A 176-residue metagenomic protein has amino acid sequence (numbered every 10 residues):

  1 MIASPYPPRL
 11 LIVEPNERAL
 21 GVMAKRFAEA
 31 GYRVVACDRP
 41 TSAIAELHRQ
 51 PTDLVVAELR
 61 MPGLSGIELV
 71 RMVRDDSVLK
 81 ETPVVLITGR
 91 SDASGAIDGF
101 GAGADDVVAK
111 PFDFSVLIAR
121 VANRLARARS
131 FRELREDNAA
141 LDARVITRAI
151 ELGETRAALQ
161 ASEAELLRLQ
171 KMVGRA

Functional and structural regions predicted by a protein language model:
I2-A19, M23-F27, P40, V55-V56: Conserved acidic segment of CheY-like receiver
G31-R39, E46: Short hydrophobic/Thr-rich beta-strand motif most characteristic of the beta2 strand and flanking loop of CheY-like
D38-R39, S65-E68: Acidic catalytic/metal-coordinating carboxylates
A45, I67-K80: Short amphipathic alpha-helix used as the core "switch/output" element in two-component signaling
E58, T88: Active-site residues of response regulator receiver
E68, S91-D106: Alpha4 helix (beta4-alpha4-beta5 surface) of REC/receiver domains from two-component response regulators
F112-V121, L125: C-terminal output helix
R135-A176: C-terminal output/effector regions of signal-responsive regulators
